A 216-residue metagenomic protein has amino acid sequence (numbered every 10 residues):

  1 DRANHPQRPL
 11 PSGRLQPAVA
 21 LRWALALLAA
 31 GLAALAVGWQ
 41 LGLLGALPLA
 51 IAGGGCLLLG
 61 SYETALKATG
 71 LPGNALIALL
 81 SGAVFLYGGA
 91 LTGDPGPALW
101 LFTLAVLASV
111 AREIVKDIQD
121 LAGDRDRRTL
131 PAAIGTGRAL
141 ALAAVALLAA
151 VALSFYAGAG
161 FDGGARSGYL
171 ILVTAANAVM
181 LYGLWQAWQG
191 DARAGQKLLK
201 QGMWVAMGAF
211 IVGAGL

Functional and structural regions predicted by a protein language model:
D1-A33, V106-F161: Solvent-exposed interhelical
P9-W100: Intramembrane alpha-helical segments
L25-L28, L49-A52, C56, N74 (+6 more regions): Residues within membrane-spanning alpha-helices of integral membrane proteins, especially the hydrophobic core/packing
L32-W39, T64, A152-G158, W185 (+1 more regions): Membrane-embedded alpha-helical segments of multi-pass transporters/permeases
G45, G93-T103, G160-L170: Juxtamembrane helix-entry segments on the extracytoplasmic side of multipass membrane proteins
G54-A65, G82-A83, T103-I118, T174-Q186: Transmembrane alpha-helical segments that form the membrane-embedded catalytic/substrate-channel core of multi-pass
A75-A90, P131-G137, K197-G213: Small-residue-rich segments of transmembrane alpha-helices in multi-pass membrane proteins, especially helix faces
A159-L216: Extended hydrophobic alpha-helices typical of membrane-associated regions
